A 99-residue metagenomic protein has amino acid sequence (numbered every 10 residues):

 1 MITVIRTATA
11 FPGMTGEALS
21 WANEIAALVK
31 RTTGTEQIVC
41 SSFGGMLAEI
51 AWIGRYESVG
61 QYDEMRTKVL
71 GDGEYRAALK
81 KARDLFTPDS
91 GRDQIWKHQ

Functional and structural regions predicted by a protein language model:
M1-Q99: Short S/T/G/P-rich N-terminal loop/turn motif that feeds into the first structured element of a domain
